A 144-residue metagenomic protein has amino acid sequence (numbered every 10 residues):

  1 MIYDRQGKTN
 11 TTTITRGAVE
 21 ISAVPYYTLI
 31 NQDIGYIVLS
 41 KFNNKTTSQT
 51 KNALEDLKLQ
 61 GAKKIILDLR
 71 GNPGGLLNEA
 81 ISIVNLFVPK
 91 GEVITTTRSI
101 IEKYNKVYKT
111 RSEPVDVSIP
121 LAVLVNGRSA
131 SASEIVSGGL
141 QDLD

Functional and structural regions predicted by a protein language model:
M1-D144: Cleft-lining beta-strand/loop regions that shape enzyme active-site pockets
